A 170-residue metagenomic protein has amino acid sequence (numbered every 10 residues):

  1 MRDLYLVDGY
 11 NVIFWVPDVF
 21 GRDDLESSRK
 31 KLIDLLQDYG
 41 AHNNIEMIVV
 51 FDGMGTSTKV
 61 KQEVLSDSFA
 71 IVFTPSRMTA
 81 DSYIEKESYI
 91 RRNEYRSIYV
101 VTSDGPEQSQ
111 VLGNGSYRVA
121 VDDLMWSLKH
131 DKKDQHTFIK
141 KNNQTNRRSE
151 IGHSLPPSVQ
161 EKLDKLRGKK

Functional and structural regions predicted by a protein language model:
R2-Y5, N11-K170: Nuclease catalytic cores that cleave nucleic-acid phosphodiester bonds, predominantly acidic two-metal-ion
